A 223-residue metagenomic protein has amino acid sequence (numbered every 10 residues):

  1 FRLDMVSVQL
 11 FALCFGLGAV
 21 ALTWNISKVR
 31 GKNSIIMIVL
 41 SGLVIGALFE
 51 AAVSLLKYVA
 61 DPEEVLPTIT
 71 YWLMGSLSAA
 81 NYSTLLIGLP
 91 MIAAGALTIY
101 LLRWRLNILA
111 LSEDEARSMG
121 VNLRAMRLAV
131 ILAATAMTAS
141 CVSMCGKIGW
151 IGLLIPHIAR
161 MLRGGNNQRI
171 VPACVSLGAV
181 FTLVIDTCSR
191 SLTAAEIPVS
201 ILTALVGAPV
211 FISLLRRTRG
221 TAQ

Functional and structural regions predicted by a protein language model:
F1-Q223: Alpha-helical transmembrane segments in inner-membrane proteins
